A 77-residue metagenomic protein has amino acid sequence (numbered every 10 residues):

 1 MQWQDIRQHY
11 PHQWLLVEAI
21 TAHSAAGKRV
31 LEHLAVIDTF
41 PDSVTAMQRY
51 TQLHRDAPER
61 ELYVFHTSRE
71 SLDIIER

Functional and structural regions predicted by a protein language model:
M1-Q4, Y50-T51: Short secondary-structure capping micro-motifs at structural edges
Q4, Q8-Y10, L72-R77: A cross-kingdom feature marking charged/low-complexity
R7-A35, T67: Short aromatic-glycine-(Arg/Gly/Cys) micro-motifs in beta-strand/loop hairpins
Q13, V36-F40, P58-Y63: Short, surface-exposed linear patches
H23, S43, S71: Residue-level detector of flexible, active-site-proximal loop/helix-junction positions within diverse enzyme catalytic
F40-P58: A short, charged, amphipathic alpha-helix used as a generic interaction element across diverse proteins
L53-R77: Short, mixed-charge low-complexity intrinsically disordered segments
